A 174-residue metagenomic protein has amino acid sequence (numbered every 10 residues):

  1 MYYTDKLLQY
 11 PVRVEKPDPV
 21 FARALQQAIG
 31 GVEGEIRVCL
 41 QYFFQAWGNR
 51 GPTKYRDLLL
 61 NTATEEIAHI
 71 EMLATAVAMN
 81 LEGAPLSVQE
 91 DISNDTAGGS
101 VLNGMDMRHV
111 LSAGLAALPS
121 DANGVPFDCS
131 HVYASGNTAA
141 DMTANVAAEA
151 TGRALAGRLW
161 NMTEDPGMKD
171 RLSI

Functional and structural regions predicted by a protein language model:
M1-I174: Non-heme di-metal
